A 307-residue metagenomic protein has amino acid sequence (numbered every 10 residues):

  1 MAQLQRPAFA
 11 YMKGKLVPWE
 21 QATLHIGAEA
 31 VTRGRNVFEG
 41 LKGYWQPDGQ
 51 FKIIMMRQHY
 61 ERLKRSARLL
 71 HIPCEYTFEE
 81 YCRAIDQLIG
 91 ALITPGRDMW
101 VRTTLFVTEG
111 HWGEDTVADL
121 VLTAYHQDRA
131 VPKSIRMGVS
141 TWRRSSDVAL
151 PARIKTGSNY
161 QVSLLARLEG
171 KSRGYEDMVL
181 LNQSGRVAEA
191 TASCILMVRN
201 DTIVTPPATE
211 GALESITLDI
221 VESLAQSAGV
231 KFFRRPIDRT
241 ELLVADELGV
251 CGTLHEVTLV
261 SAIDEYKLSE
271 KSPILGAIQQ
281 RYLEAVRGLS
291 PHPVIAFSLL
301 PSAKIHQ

Functional and structural regions predicted by a protein language model:
M1-Y76, E80-Q87, F106, H111-Q307: Helix-start/capping segments and mature chain N-termini
I89-I93: Phosphate/pyrophosphate-binding loops at sites that engage ATP/ADP/AMP, CoA/4′-phosphopantetheine, polyphosphate
T94-D98, P291: Intrinsically disordered or highly flexible coil/loop and linker segments, enriched in small and charged/polar residues
D98-L105: ATP-grasp fold ATP-binding core
